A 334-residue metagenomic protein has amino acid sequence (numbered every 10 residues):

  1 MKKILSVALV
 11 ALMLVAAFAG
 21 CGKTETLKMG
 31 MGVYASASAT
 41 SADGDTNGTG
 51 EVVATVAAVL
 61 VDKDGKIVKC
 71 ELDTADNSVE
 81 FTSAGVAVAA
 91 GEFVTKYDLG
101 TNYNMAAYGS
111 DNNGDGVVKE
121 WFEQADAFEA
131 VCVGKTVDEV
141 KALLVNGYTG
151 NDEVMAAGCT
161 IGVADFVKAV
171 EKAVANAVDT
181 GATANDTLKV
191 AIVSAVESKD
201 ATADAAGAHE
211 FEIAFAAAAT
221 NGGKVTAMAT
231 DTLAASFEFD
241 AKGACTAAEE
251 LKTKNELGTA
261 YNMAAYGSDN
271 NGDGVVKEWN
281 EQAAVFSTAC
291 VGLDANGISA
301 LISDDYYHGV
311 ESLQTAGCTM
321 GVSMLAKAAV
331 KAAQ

Functional and structural regions predicted by a protein language model:
K2-G22: Sec-dependent N-terminal signal peptides of Gram-positive bacterial secreted proteins and lipoproteins
E25-Q334: Active-site- and interface-proximal helix/loop "cap" or "latch" segments in soluble metabolic and energy-transducing
